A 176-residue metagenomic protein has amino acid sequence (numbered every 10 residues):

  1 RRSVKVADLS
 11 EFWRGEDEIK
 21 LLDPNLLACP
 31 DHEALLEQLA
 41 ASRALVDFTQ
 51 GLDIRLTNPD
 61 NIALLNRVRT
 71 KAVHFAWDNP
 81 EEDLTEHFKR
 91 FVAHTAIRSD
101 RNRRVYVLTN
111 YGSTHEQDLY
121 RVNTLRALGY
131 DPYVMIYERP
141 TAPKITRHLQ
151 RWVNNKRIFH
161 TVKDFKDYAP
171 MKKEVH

Functional and structural regions predicted by a protein language model:
R1-F91, R101-Y111, D131-M135: Core AdoMet radical
R90, H94, T124: Short, conserved SAM-binding segment of the class I
A96-S99: Short helix-capping segments at alpha-helix termini
L108-H176: Auxiliary Fe-S-binding modules of radical SAM enzymes
